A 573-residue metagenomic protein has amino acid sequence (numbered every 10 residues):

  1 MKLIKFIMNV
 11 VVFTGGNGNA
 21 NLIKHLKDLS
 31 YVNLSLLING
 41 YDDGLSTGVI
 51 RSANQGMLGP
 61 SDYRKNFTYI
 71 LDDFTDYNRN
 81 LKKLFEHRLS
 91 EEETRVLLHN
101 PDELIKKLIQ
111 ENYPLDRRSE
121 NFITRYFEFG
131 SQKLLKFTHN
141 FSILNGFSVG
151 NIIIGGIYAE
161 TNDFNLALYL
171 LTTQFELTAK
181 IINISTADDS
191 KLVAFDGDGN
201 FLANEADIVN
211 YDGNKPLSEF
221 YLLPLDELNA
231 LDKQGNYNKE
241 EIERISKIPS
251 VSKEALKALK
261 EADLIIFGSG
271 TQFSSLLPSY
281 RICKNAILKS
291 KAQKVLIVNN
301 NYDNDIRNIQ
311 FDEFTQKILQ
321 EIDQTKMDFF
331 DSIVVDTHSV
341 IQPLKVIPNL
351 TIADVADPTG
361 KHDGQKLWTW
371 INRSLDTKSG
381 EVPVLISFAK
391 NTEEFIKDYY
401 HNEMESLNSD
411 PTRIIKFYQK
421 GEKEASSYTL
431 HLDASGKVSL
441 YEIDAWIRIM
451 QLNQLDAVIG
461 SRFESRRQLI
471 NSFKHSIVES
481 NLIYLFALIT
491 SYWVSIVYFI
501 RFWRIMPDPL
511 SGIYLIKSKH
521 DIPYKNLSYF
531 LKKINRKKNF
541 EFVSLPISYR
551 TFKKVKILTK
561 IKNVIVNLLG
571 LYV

Functional and structural regions predicted by a protein language model:
F6-V10, N17-L36, G44-T47, N151-I266 (+1 more regions): Conserved catalytic alpha/beta core of Sir2/sirtuin-type deacylases, generalized to analogous enzyme cores that bind
F13-G15, L432-A434: Catalytic metal- and UDP-sugar-binding loop of GT-A-like glycosyltransferases, i.e., residues flanking the conserved
Y41-L231, L375-D376: Electropositive, gly/pro-rich neighborhoods at or near active sites that engage anionic ligands
I396-L407, T412: Acidic donor-binding segment of Leloir-type glycosyltransferases
S409-E424: Glycine-rich, basic loop-to-helix element that forms the pyrophosphate-binding segment of sugar-nucleotide handling
K420-E424, Y428-H431, L440-I522, F552-K562: Acceptor/aglycone-binding surface of glycosyltransferases and processive sugar-polymer synthases
G436-V438: Acidic metal-phosphate-binding loop of nucleotide-sugar-dependent transferases
L531-R550: Catalytic donor-sugar/metal-binding loop of nucleotide-sugar-dependent glycosyltransferases
